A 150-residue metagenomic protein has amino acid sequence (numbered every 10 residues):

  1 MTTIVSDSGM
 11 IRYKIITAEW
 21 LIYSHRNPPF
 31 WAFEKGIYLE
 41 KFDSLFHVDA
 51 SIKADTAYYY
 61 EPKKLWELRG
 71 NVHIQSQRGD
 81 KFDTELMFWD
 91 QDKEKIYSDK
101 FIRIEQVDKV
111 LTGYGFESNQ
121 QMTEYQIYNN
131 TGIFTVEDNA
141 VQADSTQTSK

Functional and structural regions predicted by a protein language model:
M1-K150: Mature-chain termini and adjacent capping regions
